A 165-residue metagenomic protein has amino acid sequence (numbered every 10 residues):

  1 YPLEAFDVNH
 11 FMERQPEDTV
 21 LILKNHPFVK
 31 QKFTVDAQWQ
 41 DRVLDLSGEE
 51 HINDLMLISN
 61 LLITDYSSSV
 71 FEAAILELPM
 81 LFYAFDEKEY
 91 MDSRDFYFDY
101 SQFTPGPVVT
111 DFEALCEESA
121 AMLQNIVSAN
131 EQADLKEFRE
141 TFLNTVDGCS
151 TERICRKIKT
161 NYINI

Functional and structural regions predicted by a protein language model:
Y1, V108, L143-D147: Aromatic-acidic/polar surface patches that form glycan- and anion
Y1-D36, V109: Conserved catalytic-core segment of nucleotide-activated headgroup transferases in glycan assembly
F6-H10, G48-H51, S68, R94-D95: A generic local structural motif
I22, P27-F71: Donor nucleotide-activated moiety binding/catalytic core segment of transferases that use nucleotide-activated donors
T34-D41, S68-F142: Catalytic binding pocket for nucleotide-activated donors in carbohydrate/polymer assembly enzymes
V146-I165: C-terminal alpha-helical cap of glycosyltransferases
